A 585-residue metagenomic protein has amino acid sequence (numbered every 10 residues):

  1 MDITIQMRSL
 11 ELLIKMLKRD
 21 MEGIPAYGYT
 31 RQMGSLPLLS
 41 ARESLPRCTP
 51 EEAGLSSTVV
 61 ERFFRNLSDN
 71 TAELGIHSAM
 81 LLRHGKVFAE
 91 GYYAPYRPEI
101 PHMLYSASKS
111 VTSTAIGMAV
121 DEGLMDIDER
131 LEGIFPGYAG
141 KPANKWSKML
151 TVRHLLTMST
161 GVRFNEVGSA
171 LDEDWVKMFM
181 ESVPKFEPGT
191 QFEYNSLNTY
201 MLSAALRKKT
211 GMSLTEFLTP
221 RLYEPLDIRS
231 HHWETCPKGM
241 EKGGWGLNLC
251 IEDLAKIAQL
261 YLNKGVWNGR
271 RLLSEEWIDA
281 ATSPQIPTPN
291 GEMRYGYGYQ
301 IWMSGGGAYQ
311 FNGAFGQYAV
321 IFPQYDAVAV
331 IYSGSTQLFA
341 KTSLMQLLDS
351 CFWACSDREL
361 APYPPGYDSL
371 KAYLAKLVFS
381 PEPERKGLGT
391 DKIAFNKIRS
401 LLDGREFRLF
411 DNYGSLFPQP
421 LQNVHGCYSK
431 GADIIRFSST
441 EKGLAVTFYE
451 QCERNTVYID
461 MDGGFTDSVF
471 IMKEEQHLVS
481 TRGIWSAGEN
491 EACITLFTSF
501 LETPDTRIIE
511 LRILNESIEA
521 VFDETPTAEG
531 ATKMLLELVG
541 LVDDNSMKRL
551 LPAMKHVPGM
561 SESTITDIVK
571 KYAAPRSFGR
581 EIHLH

Functional and structural regions predicted by a protein language model:
D2-E22, G313-G387: Structured C-terminal helix/loop/strand segments within mature extracytoplasmic catalytic/sensor domains
D2-T4, S9, P365-H585: Peripheral terminal and inter-domain segments
V60-Y96, D326-V330: A short, well-structured edge-of-sheet supersecondary motif
G85, H102-D128, L155, L202-L206 (+1 more regions): Active-site SXXK
E122-T160, E181, M212-W245, L249: Active-site helix/loop module of the DD-peptidase/beta-lactamase fold, centered on the serine-lysine SxxK catalytic
T160-Y194, N198-T235: A small/polar active-site loop signature that marks catalytic segments
N198-A205, G243-V266, Q317-G334: Active-site-proximal alpha-helical segments within enzyme catalytic domains
I278-Y332, L338: Active-site Gly/Thr loop motif
